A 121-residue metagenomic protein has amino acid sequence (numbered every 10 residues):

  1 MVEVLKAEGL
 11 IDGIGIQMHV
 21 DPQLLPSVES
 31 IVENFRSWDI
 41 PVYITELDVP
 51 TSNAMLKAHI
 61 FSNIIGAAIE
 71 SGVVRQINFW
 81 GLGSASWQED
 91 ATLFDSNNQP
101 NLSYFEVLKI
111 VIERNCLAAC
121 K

Functional and structural regions predicted by a protein language model:
M1-D12: Substrate-binding cleft/loops of secretory-pathway carbohydrate-active enzymes
G9, P26-Y43, L47-K121: Aromatic-rich peripheral "rim/lid" segments of glycoside hydrolase catalytic domains that contact and position glycan
G13, Q23-P26: Periplasmic binding protein-like
Q17-H19: Histidine-centered active-site/metal-ligand motif
